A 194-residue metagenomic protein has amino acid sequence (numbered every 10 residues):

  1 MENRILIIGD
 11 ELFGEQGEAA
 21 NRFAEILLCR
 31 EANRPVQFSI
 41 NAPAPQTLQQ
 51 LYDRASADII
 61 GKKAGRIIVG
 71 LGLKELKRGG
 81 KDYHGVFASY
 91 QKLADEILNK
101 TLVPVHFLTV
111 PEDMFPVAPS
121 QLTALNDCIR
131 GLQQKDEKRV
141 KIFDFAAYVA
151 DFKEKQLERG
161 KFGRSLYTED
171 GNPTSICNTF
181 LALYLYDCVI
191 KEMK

Functional and structural regions predicted by a protein language model:
M1-A44, S56-K63: Serine-esterase "nucleophile elbow" of acetyl-processing enzymes
I5-I7, Q37-I40, R66-G70, P104-T109 (+1 more regions): Structural recognition of the beta-strand scaffold that forms the well-ordered cores of secreted hydrolase catalytic
E11-G14, A44-L48, L73-K77, P111-F115 (+1 more regions): Solvent-exposed loop/turn segments at secondary-structure junctions within structured extracellular/periplasmic domains
G17-A19, G79-H84, P116-Q121: Short, solvent-exposed loop/turn segments at secondary-structure boundaries
F38-Q49, K77-D82, D170: Acidic/histidine-rich helix-loop elements that form or flank divalent-metal/phosphate-binding sites at the catalytic
Q49-F87, H106, P111-M114: Oxyanion-hole/transition-state-stabilizing segment in secreted/luminal serine hydrolases and related acyltransferases
G70-K74, D95-D127: Active-site segments of SGNH/GDSL-like serine hydrolases that catalyze O-acetyl group transfer/hydrolysis on lipids
M114-K194: Catalytic His-Asp segment of secreted/periplasmic serine-dependent ester chemistry enzymes
